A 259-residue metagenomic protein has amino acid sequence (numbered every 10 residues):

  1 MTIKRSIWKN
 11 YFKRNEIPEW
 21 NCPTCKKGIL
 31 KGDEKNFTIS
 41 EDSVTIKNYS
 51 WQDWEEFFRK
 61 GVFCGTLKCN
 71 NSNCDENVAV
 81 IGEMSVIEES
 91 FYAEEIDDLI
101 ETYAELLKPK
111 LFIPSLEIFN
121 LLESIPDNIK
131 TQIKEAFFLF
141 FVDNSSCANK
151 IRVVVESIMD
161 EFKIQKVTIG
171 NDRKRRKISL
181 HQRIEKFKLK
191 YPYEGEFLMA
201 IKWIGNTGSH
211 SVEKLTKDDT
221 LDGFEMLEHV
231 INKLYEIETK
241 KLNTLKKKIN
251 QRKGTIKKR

Functional and structural regions predicted by a protein language model:
T2-W8, P18, T24-F58: Short recognition patches in nucleic-acid-associated and regulatory proteins
E16-I17, G61-C64: Flanking scaffold residues of small Cys/His-coordinated metal-binding clusters
C22-C25, T66-S72: Short cysteine-rich clusters marking metal-coordination/redox-active sites
N71, E76, I81-N128: Helix-loop junctions and short alpha-helical segments
I125-N144: A long, hydrophobic alpha-helical segment
N144-T168, G208: Hydrophobic alpha-helical packing segments in soluble, helical-rich domains
K163-M199, W203: Short, charged amphipathic alpha-helical segments flanked by flexible coils
E196-K248: Charge-enriched, short contiguous segments at helix-coil
